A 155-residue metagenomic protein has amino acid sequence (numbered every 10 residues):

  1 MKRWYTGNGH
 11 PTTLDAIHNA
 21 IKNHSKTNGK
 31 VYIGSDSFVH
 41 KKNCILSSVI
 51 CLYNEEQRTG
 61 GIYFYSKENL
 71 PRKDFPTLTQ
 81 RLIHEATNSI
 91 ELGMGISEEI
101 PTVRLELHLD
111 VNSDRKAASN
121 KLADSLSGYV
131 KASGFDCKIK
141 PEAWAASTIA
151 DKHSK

Functional and structural regions predicted by a protein language model:
M1-I33, F38: Basic, amphipathic N-terminal segments that precede the first structured/catalytic domain
K30-Y32, R104-E106, D136: Structural preference for beta-strand elements that scaffold enzyme active sites
I33-G34, F38-Y63: Acidic, metal-ligating active-site segments
F38, I45, C137, E142-K155: C-terminal edge-of-domain segments
K42-L46, R115-A123, I149-A150: A short acidic (Asp/Glu
N69-I100: Acidic helix/loop or adjacent segment enriched in Glu/Asp that either coordinates divalent metal
T102-S113: Short glycine-rich, basic-tinged beta-strand/loop micro-motifs
N112-A143: Short, low-complexity, polybasic intrinsically disordered segments
